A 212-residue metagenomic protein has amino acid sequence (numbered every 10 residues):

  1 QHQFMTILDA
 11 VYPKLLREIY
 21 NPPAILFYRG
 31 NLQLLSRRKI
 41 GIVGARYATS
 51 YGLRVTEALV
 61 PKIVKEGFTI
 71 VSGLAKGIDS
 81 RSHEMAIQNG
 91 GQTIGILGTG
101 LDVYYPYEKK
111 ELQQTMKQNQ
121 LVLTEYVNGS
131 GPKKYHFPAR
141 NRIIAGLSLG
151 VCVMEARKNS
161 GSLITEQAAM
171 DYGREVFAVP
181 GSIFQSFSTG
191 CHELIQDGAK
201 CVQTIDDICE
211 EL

Functional and structural regions predicted by a protein language model:
T6-L212: Glycine-biased, small-residue-rich flexible motifs in mid-sequence functional cores and linkers
